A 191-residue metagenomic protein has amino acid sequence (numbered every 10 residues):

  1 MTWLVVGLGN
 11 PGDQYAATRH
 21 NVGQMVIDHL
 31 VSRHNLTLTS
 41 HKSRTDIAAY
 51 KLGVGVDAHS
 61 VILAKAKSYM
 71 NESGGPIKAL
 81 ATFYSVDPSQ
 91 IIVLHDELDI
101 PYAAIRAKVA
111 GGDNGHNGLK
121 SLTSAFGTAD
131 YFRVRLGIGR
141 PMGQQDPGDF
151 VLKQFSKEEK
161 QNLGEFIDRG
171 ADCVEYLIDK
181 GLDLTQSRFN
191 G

Functional and structural regions predicted by a protein language model:
M1-A110, L119-V134, P141-D146, K153 (+1 more regions): Nucleotide and nucleotide-moiety/phosphate-recognizing core
D113: Conserved mid-domain beta->alpha element of the FAD-binding
